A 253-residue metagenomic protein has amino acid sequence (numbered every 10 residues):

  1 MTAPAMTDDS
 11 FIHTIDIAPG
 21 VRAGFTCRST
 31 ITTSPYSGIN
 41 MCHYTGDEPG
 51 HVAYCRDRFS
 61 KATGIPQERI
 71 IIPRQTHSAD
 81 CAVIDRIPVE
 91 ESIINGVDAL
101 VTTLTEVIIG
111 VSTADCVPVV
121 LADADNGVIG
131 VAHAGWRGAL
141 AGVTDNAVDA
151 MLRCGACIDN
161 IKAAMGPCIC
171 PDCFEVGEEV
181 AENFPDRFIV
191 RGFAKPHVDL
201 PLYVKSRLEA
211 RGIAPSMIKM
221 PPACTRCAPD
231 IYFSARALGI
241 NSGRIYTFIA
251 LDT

Functional and structural regions predicted by a protein language model:
M1-T253: Active-site microenvironment for binding and transforming phosphate-containing groups
